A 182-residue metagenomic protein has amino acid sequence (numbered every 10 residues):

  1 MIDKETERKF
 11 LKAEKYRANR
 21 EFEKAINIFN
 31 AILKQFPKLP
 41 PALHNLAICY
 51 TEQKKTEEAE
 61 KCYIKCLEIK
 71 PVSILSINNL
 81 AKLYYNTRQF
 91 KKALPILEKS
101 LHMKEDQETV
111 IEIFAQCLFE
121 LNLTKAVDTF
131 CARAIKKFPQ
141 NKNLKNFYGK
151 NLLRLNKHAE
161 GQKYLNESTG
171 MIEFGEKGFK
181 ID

Functional and structural regions predicted by a protein language model:
E5-Q35, P41, I48-E52: Alpha-helical segment of the N-proximal tetratricopeptide repeat
A18-N19, E52-Q53, N86-T87, E120 (+1 more regions): Register position in tetratricopeptide repeats
A31-I32, K65-C66, K99-S100, R133-A134 (+1 more regions): Canonical positions in the second alpha-helix
Q35, I69, M103, K137-F138 (+1 more regions): Structural marker of alpha-solenoid helical repeat scaffolds
